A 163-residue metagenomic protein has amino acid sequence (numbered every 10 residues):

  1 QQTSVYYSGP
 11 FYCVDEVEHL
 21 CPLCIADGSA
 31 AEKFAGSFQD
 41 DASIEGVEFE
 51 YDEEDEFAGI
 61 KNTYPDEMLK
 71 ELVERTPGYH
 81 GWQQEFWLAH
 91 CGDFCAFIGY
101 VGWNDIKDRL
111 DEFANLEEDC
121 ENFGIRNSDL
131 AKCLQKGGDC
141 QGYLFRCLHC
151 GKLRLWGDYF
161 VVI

Functional and structural regions predicted by a protein language model:
Q1-I163: Preference for intrinsically disordered or flexible, low-complexity segments and adjacent hinge/connector residues
